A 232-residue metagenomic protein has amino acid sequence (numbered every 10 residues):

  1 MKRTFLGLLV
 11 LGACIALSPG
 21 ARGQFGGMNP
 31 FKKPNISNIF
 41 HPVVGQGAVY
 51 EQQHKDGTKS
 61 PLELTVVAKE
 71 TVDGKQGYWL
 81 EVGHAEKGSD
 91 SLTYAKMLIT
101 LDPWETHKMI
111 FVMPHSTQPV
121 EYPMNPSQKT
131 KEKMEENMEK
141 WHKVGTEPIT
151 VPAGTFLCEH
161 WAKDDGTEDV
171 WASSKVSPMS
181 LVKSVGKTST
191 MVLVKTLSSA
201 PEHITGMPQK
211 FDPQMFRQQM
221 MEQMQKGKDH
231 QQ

Functional and structural regions predicted by a protein language model:
M1-T4: Positively charged n-region of N-terminal signal peptides that target proteins for export
L6-G7, M221: General helical structural elements
G7-A16: Bacterial N-terminal signal peptides
L17-G23: Sec/Tat signal peptide C-region and signal peptidase I cleavage site
Q24-E105, I110-Q232: Acidic, serine/threonine-rich low-complexity disordered tracts
